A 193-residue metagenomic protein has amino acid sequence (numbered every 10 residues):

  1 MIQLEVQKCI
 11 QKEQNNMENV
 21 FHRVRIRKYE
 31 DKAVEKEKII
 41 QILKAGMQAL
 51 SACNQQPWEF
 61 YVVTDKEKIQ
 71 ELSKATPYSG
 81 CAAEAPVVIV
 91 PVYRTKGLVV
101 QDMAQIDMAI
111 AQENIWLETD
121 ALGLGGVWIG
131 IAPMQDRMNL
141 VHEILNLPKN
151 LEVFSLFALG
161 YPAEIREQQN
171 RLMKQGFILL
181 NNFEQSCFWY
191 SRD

Functional and structural regions predicted by a protein language model:
M1-D193: Acidic, surface-exposed loops and disordered segments
